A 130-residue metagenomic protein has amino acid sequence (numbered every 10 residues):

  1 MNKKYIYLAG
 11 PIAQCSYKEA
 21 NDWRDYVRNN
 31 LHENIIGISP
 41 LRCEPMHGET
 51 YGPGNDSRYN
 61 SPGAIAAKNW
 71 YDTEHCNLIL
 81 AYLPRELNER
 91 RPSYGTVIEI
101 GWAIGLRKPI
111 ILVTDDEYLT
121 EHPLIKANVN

Functional and structural regions predicted by a protein language model:
M1-N130: Conserved catalytic or regulatory cores that recognize and/or transform ribose-phosphate-containing ligands
